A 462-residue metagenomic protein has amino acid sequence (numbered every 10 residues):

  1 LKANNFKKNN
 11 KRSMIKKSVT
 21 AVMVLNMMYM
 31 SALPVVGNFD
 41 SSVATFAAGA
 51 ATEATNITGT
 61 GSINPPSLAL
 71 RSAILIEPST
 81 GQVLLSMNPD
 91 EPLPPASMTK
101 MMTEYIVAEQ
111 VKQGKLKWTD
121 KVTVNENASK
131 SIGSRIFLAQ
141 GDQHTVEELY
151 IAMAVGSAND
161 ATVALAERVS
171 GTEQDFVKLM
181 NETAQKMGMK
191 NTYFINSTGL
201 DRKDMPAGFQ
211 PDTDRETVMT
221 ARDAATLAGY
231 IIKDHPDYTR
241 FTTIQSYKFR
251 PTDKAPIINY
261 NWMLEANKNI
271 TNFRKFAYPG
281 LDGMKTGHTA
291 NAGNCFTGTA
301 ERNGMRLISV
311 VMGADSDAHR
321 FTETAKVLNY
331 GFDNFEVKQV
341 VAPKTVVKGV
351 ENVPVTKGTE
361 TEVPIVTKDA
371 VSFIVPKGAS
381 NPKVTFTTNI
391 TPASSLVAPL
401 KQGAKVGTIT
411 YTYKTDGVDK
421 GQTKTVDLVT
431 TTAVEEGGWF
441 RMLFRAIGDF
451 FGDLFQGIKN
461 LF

Functional and structural regions predicted by a protein language model:
K2, R12-S41: Sec-dependent N-terminal signal peptides of Gram-positive bacterial secreted proteins and lipoproteins
K2-K8, R12-S13, L179-A184, I458-K459: Periplasmic/cell-envelope proteins involved in peptidoglycan metabolism and beta-lactam response
N9-I15, G438-L443: Short, low-complexity patches enriched in S/T/P/G
K17-S18, F46-A50, F373-P382: Short, compositionally biased leader-like segments
V22, T119, G421-T423: Short edge beta-strand segments in beta-sheet-rich domains
M23, R202-P206, I270, A277: An N-terminal domain-start capping segment
V35-R222, A228, I232-H235: Active-site-adjacent loops and short helices of periplasmic peptidoglycan-processing enzymes
R215-F462: Domain-terminus/edge residues, biased toward the C-terminal soluble/receptor-binding domains of extracytoplasmic
